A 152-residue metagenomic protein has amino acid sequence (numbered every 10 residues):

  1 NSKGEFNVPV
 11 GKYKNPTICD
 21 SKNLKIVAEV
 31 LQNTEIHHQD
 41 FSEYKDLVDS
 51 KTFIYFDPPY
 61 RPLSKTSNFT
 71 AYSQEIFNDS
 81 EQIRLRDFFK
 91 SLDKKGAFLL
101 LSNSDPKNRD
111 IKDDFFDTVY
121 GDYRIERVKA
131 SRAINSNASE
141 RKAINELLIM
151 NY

Functional and structural regions predicted by a protein language model:
N1-Y55, P59-T70, R84: SAM-dependent nucleic-acid methyltransferase catalytic core
G11-Y13, F77, S139: Short capping/connector residues at structural and topological boundaries
L24-V27, E43-K45, F88-F89, D114-F116 (+1 more regions): Short, flexible, glycine/charge-rich loop motifs used to bind or transfer phosphoryl groups or to couple energy/partner
P62-K65, K107-I111, N135-S136: Short catalytic/ligand-binding loop motif for oxyanion handling, primarily in non-cytosolic enzymes, centered on
N68-D79: Short helix/strand-bridging catalytic loops that position acidic/His residues to coordinate divalent metals and engage
E81-S131: Conserved Class I SAM-dependent methyltransferase catalytic core
V119-Y152: Class I S-adenosyl-L-methionine
